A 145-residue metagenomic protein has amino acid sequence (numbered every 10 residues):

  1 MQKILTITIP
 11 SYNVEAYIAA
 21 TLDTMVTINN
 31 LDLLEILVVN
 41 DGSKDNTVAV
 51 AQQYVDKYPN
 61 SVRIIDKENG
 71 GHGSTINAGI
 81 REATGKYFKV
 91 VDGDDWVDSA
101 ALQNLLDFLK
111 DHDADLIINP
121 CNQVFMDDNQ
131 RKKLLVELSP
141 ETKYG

Functional and structural regions predicted by a protein language model:
M1-G145: Nucleotide-sugar donor-binding/catalytic module of glycosyltransferases that assemble extracellular/cell-envelope
